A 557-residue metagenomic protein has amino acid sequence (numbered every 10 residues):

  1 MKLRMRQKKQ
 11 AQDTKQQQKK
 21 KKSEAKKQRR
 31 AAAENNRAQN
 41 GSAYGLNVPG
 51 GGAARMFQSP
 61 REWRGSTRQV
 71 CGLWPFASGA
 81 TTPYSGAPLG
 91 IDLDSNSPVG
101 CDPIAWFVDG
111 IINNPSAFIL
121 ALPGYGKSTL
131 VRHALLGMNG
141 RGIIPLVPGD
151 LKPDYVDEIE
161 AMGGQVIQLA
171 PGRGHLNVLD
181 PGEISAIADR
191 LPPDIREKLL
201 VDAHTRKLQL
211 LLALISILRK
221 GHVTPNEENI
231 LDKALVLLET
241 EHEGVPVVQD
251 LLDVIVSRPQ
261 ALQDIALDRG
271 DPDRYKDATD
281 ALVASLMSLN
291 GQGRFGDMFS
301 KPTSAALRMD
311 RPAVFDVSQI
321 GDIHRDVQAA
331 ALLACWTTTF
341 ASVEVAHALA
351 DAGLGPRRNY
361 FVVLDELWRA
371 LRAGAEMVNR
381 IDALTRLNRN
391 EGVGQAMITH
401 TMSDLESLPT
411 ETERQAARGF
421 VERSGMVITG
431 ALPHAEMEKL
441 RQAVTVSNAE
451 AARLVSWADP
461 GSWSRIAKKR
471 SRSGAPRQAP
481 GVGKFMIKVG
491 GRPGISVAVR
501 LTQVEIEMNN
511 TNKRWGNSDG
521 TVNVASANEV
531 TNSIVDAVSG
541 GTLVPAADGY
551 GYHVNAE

Functional and structural regions predicted by a protein language model:
M1-F118, T542-E557: Basic- and hydrophobic-enriched, low-structure N-terminal and domain-boundary segments that flank ATP-binding catalytic
G72-D94, E160-G163, P181-V393, A475-A479 (+2 more regions): P-loop NTPase motor domains
L93-N96, A170-G172, G490-G491: Short acidic-glycine loop/turn motifs at beta-strand connectors
P98, V166-Q168, P312-V314, V427-T429: Conserved beta-strand scaffold positions in the cores of enzyme catalytic domains, especially in NTP/NDP-utilizing
C101-D102, V108-G110, S116-L122, T129-L235: Switch/coupling segment of Walker-type NTPase motor domains
A105, G110-Y125, R132-L135, G321-W457 (+1 more regions): Conserved P-loop NTPase motor cores
V108-D109, G126, P153-D157, G174-L176 (+10 more regions): Flexible loop/turn segments at secondary-structure boundaries
D194-P246, P409-E557: P-loop NTPase motor core of the ASCE superfamily
